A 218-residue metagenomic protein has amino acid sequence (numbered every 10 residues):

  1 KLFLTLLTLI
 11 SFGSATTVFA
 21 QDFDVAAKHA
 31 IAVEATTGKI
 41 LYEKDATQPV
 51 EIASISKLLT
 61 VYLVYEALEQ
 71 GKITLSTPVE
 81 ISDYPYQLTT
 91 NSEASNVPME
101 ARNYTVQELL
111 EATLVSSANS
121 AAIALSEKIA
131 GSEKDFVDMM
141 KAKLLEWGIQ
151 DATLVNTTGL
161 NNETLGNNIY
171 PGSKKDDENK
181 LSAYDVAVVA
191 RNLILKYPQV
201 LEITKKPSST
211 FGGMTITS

Functional and structural regions predicted by a protein language model:
L2-S11: Sec-dependent N-terminal signal peptides
I10-F19: C-terminal segment of classical bacterial N-terminal signal peptides
S14, S117, P207: Residues that line or immediately flank small-molecule/substrate-binding pockets and catalytic motifs
V18-Y184, I194: Active-site-adjacent loops and short helices of periplasmic peptidoglycan-processing enzymes
A187, R191-S218: Extracytoplasmic
